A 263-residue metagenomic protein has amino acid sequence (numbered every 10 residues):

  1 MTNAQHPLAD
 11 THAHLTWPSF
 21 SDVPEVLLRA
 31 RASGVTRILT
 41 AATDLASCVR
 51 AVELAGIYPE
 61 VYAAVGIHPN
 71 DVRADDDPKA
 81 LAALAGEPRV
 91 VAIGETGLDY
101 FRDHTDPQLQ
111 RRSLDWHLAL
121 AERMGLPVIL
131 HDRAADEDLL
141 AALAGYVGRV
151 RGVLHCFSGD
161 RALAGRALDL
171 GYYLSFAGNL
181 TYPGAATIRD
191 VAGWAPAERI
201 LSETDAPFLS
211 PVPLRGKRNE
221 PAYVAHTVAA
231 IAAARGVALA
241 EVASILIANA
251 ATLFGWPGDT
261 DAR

Functional and structural regions predicted by a protein language model:
M1-R263: Mid-domain alpha/beta scaffold segments of enzyme catalytic cores
